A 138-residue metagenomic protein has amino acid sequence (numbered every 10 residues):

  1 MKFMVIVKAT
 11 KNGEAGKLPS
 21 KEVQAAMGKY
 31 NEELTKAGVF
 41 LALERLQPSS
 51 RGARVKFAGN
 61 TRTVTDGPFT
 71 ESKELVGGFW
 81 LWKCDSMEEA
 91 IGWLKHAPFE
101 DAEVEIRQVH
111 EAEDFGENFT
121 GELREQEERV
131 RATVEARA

Functional and structural regions predicted by a protein language model:
M1-A138: Conserved, structured core segments of small domains
